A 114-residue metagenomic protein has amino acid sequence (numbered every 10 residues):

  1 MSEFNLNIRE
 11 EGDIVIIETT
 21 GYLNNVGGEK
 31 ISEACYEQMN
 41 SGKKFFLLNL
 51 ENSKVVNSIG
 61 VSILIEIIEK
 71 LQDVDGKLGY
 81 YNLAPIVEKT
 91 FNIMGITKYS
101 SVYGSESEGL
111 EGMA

Functional and structural regions predicted by a protein language model:
M1-E18: Short beta-strand/loop segment at the start of cytosolic alpha/beta domains
E11-D13, E51, S107: Conserved catalytic submotifs in the C-terminal HATPase_c
N25-Y99: Amphipathic alpha-helical interaction surfaces in cytosolic regulatory modules
L83, E106-S107: Short, ordered loop/turn segments at secondary-structure junctions
S101-S105: Short acidic-hydrophobic, aromatic-tinged amphipathic segments that line or gate anion-handling sites
S107-A114: A charged, well-structured terminal subsegment
